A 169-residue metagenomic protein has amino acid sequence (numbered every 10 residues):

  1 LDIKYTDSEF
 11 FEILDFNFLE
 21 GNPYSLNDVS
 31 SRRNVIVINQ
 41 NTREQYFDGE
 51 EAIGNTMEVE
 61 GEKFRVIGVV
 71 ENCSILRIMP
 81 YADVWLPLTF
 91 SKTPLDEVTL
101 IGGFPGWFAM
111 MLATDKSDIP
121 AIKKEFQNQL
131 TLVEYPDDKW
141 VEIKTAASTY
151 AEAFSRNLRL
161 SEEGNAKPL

Functional and structural regions predicted by a protein language model:
K4-Y24, R32-A166: Mid-to-C-terminal secondary-structure elements that act as membrane-proximal/extracytoplasmic interface segments
